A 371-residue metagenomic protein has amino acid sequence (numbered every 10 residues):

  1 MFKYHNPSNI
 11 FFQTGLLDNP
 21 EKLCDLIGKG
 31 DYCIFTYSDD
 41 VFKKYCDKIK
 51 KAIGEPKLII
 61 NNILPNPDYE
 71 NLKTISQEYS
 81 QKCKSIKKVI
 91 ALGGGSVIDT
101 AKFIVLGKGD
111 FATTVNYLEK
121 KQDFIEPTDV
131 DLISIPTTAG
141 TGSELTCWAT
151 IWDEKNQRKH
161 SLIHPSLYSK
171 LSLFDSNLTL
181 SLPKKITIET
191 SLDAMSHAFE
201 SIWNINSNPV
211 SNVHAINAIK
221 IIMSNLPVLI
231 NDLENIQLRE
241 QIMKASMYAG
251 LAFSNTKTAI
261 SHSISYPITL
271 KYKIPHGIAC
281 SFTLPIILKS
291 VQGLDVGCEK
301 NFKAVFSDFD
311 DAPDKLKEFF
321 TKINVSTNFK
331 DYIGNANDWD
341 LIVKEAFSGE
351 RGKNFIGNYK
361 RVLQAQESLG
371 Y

Functional and structural regions predicted by a protein language model:
M1-K88, G352: ATP/NTP phosphate-donor binding region
S8, G109-S207, K300: A glycine/threonine-rich phosphate-anchoring loop and its flanking beta-alpha core in nucleotide/phosphate-binding
L17-P20, F42-Y45, L72, S96-A101 (+2 more regions): Short glycine/serine/threonine-rich phosphate/pyrophosphate-binding segments that cradle anionic phosphate groups
S76, S166-S172, D193, I219 (+1 more regions): Acidic-glycine-rich active-site phosphate/pyrophosphate-binding loop
K82-Q122, D129-T137, I264: A short, small-residue-rich loop immediately preceding and capping a beta-strand
S201-E318: Active-site segments that bind and position negatively charged phosphate/pyrophosphate groups
F306-Y371: C-terminal charged capping/lid subdomain of soluble metabolic enzymes
